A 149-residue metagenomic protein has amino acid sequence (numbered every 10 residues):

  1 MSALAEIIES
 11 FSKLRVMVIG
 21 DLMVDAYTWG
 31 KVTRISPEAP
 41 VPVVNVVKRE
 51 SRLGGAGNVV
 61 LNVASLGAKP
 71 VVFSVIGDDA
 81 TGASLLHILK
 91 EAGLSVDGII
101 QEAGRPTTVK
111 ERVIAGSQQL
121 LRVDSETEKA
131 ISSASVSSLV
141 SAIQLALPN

Functional and structural regions predicted by a protein language model:
M1-T33: Positively charged, low-complexity intrinsically disordered leader regions
V24-N149: Conserved N-terminal subdomain of the carbohydrate kinase-like
